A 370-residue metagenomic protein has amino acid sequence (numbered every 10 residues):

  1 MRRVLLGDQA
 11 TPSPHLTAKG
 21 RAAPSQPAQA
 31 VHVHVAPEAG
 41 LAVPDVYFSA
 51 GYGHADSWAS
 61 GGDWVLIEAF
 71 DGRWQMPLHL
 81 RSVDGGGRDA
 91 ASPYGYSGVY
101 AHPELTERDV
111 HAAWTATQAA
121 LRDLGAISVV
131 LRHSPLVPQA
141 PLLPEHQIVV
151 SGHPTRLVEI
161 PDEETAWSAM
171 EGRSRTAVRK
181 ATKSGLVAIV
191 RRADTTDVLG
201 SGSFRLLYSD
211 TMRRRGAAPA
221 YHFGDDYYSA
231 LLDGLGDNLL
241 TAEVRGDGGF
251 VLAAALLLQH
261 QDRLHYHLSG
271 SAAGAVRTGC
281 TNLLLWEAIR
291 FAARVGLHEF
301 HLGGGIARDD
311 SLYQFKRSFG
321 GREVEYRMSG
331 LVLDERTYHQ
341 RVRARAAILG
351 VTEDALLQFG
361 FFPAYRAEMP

Functional and structural regions predicted by a protein language model:
M1-A30, L80-V83, L142-T165, L297-P370: Active-site/acyl-donor-binding loops of N-acyltransferases
R2-G85, H133-L157, P161-R277: A conserved beta-strand-loop-helix scaffold within acyl/acetyltransferase catalytic domains
G62-W64, D123-A126, V295-L297: Short, high-confidence coil segments that cap the C-terminus of an alpha-helix and link into the following beta-strand
S82-Y96: Conserved acyl-donor/pantetheine-binding loop and adjacent beta-alpha core of acyl/acetyltransferases and related
G86-D89, L124-S128, V149-S151: Short, flexible active-site-proximal loops enriched in glycine and acidic residues
S92-A140: A gly/proline- and charged-residue-enriched helix-loop-helix capping module
A113-A116, Y227-Q340: Aromatic (often tryptophan-rich) hydrophobic motifs at membrane interfaces
